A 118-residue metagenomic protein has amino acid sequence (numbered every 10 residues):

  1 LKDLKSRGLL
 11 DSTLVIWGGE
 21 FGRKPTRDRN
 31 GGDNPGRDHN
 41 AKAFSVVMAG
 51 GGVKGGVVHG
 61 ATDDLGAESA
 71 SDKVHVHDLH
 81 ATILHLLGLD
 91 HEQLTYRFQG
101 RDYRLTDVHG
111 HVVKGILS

Functional and structural regions predicted by a protein language model:
L1-S118: Ligand-binding pockets and gating/stacking loops
